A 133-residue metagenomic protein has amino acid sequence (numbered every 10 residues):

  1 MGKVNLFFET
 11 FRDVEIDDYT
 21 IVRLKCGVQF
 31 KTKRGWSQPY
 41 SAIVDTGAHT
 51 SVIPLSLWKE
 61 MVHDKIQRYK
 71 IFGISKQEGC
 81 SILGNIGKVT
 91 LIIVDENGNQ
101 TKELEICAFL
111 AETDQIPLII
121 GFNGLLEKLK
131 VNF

Functional and structural regions predicted by a protein language model:
M1-F133: Pepsin/retropepsin-fold aspartyl endopeptidases
